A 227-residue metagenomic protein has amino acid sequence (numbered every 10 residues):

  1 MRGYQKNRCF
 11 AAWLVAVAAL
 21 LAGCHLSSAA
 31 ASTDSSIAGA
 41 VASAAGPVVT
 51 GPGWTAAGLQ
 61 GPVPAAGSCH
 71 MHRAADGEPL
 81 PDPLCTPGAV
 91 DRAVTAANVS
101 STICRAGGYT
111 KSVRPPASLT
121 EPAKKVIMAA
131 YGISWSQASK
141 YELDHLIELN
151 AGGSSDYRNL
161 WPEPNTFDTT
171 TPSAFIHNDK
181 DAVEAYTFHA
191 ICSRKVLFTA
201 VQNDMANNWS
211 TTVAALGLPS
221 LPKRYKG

Functional and structural regions predicted by a protein language model:
R2-E142, A151-G227: Nuclease and nuclease-like effector domains acting on nucleic acids or nucleotide cofactors
E148: Short active-site segment of divalent metal-dependent hydrolases/proteases that encodes the spacing between
